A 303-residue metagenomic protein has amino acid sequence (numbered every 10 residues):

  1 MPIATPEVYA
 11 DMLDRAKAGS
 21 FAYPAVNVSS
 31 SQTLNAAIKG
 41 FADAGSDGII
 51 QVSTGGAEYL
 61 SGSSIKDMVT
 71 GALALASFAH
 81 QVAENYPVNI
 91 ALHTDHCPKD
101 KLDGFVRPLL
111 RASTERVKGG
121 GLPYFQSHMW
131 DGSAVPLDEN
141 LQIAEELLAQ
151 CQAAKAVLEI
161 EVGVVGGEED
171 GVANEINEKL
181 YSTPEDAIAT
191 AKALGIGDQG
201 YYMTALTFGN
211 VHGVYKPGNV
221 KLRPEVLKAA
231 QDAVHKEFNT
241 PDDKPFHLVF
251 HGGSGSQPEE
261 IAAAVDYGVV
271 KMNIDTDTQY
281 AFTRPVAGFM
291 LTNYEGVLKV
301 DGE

Functional and structural regions predicted by a protein language model:
P2-V8, N27: N-terminal basic/disordered segments at the start of proteins
E7-R15, S31-K66, T70-P87, K99-K244 (+2 more regions): Alpha/beta enzyme core
A16-G19, Y23, V28: N-terminal signal-anchor module of multipass membrane proteins
A25-N27, I49-Q51, A91-H93: Short, conserved beta-strand segments within well-ordered enzyme catalytic domains that often line or immediately flank
V28, L92-P98, F246-S256: Glycine-rich beta-to-alpha transition loops that act as phosphate-gripper elements at the mouths of alpha/beta enzyme
V52-S53, D275-Q279, D301-G302: A generic structural motif
G253-L291: Active-site/pore-lining binding-face segments in mid-to-C-terminal subdomains
T292-E303: Extended, intrinsically disordered, low-complexity segments
